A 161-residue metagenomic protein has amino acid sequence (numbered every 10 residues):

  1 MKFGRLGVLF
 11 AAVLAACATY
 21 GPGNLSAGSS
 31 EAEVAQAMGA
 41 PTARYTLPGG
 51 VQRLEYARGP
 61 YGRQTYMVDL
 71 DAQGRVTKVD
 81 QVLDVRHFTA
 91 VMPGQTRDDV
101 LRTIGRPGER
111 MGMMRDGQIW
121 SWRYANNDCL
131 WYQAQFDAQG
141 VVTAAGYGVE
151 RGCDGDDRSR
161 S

Functional and structural regions predicted by a protein language model:
M1-C17: Sec-dependent bacterial lipoprotein signal peptides
G4-G7, R63, L83: Hydrophobic alpha-helical segments and their boundary regions
L6, G23, T89: Generic anion/oxyanion-binding catalytic loop in active/binding sites
A15, V85, R151: Flexible, glycine-rich phosphate/dinucleotide-binding loops and adjacent beta-alpha linkers at cofactor/substrate
A18, V76-V85: Acidic/histidine-rich, surface-exposed loop or edge segments in extracytoplasmic proteins
Y20-G21, S26-Q73, M92-S161: A cross-family detector of function-defining hotspots
R53-Y56, V82-H87: N-terminal post-signal-peptidase region of extra-cytosolic proteins
